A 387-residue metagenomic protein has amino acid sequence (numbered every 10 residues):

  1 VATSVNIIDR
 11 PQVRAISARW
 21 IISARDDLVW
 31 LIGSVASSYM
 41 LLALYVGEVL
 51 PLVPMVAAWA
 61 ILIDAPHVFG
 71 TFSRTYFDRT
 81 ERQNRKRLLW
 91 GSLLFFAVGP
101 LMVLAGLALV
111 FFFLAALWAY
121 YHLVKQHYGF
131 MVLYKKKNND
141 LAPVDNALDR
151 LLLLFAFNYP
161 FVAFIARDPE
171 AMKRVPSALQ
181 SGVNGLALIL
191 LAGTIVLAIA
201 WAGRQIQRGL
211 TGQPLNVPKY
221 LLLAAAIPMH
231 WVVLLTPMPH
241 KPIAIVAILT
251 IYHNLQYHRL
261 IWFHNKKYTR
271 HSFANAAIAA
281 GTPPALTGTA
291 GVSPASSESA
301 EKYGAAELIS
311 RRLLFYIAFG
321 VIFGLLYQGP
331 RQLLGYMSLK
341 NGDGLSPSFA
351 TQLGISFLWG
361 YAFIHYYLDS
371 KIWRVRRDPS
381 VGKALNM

Functional and structural regions predicted by a protein language model:
A15-G33: N-terminal membrane topogenic signal
M40-P54: Short, hydrophobic transmembrane alpha-helix segments
M55-T75, L123-H127: Central hydrophobic cores of alpha-helical transmembrane segments in multi-pass inner-membrane proteins across all
Y76-K86, K135-N146, I206-P218, A305-A306: Membrane-interface helix-boundary motifs at transmembrane edges
E81, L101-L186: Membrane-interface helix-loop-helix junctions at boundaries between adjacent transmembrane segments
A115-Y121, Q126-Y128, L148-D168, A187-W201 (+5 more regions): Alpha-helical transmembrane segments of multi-pass integral membrane proteins
H271-A274, E301-L353: C-terminal hydrophobic structural anchor segments that stabilize assembly/packing rather than catalytic chemistry
A276-P284, T289-G291: Intrinsic, low-complexity polybasic segments
